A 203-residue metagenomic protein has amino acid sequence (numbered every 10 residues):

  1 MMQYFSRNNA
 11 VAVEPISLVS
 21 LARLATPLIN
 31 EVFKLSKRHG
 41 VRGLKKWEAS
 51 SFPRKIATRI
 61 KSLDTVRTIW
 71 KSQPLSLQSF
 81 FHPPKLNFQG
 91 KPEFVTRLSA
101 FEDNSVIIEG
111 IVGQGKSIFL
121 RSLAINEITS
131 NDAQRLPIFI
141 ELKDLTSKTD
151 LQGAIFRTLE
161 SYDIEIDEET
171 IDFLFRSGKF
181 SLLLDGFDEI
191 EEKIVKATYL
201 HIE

Functional and structural regions predicted by a protein language model:
Y4-A10, P15-E48, F52-K71, L75-E203: P-loop NTPase signaling cores
